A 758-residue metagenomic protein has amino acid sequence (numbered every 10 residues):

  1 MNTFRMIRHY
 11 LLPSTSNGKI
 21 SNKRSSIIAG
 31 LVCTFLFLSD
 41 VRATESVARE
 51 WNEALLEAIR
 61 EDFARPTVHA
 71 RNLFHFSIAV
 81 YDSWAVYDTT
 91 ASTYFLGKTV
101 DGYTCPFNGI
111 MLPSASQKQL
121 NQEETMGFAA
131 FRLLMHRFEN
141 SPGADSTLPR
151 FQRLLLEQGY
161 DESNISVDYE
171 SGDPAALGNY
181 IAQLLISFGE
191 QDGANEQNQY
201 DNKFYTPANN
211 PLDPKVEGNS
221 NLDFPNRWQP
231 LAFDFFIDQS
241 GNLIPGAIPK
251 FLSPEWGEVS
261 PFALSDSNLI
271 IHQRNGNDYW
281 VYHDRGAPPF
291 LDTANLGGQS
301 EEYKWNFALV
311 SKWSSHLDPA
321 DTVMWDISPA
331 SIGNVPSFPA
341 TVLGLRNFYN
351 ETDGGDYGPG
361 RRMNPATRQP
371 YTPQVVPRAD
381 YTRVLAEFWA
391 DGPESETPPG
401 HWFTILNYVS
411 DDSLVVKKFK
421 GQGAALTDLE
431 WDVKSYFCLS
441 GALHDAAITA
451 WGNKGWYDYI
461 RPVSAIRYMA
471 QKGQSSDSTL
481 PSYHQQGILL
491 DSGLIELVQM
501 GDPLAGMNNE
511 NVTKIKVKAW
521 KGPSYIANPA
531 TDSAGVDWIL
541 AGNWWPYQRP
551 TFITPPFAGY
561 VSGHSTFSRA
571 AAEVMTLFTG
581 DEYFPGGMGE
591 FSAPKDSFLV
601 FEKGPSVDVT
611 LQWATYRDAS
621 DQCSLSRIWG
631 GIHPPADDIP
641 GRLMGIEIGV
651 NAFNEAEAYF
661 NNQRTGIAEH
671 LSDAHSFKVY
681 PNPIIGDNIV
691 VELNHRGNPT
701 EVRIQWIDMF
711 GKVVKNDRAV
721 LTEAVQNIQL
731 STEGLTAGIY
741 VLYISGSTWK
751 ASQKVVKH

Functional and structural regions predicted by a protein language model:
M1-G18, A668-H758: C-terminal outer-membrane/trafficking sorting elements
M1-S46, I667: Bacterial Sec-dependent N-terminal signal peptides
N22, S26-I27, L36, S171 (+3 more regions): Generic alpha-helix initiation/capping and coil-helix boundary signal
R24, R71, K454, R461 (+4 more regions): Basic side chains
A29, Y457, S562, W629-G630 (+3 more regions): Short glycine-rich loop/turn motifs that provide flexible caps or phosphate-binding loops at active sites
F37, D637, R664-H670, D717: Intrinsically disordered, low-complexity boundary segments flanking structured domains
T44-R664: Acidic/polar surface patches and capping/hinge elements
